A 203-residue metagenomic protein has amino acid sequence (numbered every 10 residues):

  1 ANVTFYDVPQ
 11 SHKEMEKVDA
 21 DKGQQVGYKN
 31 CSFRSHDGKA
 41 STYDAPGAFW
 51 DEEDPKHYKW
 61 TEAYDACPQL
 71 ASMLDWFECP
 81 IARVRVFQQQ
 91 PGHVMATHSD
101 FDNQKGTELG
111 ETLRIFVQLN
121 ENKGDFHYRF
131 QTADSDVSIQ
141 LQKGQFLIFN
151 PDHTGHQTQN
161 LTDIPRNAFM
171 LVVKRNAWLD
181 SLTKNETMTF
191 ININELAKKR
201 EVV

Functional and structural regions predicted by a protein language model:
A1-E78: Non-heme Fe(II)/2-oxoglutarate
Y6-S11, G110, L119, L171 (+2 more regions): Compositionally biased, intrinsically disordered low-complexity segments
C31-H36, F87-Q89, N120, N150-D152 (+1 more regions): Structured loops at beta-to-helix junctions and adjacent beta-edge loops in soluble globular domains
A48-D65, T112-F116, I193-A197, E201-V202: Short N-terminal helix-initiation segments at or just after the protein's N-terminus
A71-F146: Catalytic core of non-heme Fe(II) oxygenases with the double-stranded beta-helix
D125-V203: Catalytic core of Fe(II)/2-oxoglutarate
